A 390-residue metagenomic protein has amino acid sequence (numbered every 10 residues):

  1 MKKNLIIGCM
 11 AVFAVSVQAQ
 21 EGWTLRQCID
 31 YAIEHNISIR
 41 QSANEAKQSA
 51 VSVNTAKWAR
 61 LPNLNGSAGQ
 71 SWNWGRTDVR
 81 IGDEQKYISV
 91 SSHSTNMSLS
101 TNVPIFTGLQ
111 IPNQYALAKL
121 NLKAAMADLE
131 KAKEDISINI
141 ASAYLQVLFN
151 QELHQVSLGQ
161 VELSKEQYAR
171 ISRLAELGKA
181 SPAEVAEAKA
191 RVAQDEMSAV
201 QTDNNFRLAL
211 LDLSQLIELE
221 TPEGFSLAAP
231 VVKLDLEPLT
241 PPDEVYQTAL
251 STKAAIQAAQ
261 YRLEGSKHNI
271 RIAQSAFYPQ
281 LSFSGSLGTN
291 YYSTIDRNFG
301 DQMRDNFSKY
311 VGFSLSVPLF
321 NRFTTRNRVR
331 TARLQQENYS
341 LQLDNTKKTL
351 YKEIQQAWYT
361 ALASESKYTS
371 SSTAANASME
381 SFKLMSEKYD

Functional and structural regions predicted by a protein language model:
M1-L25, N36: Bacterial Sec-dependent N-terminal signal peptides
A19-G69, G75, T221, L227-E264 (+4 more regions): Bacterial Sec-pathway N-terminal export signals of envelope proteins
Q20-A143, L281, G285, F323-R326: Short flexible linkers and secondary-structure junctions
Q41-A56, A132, I136-Q155, A209 (+2 more regions): Amphipathic alpha-helical coiled-coil segments
V51, K133-T248, T360, S364: Periplasmic alpha-helical coiled-coil/stalk elements that build and connect Gram-negative outer-membrane
S67-V103, P230-P238, R271, S284-V317: Small/polar, glycine/serine/threonine/aspartate-rich low-complexity segments that form flexible
S98-S100, Y144, Y246, G312-S314 (+1 more regions): Membrane-embedded beta-strand positions in outer-membrane beta-barrel channels/transporters
